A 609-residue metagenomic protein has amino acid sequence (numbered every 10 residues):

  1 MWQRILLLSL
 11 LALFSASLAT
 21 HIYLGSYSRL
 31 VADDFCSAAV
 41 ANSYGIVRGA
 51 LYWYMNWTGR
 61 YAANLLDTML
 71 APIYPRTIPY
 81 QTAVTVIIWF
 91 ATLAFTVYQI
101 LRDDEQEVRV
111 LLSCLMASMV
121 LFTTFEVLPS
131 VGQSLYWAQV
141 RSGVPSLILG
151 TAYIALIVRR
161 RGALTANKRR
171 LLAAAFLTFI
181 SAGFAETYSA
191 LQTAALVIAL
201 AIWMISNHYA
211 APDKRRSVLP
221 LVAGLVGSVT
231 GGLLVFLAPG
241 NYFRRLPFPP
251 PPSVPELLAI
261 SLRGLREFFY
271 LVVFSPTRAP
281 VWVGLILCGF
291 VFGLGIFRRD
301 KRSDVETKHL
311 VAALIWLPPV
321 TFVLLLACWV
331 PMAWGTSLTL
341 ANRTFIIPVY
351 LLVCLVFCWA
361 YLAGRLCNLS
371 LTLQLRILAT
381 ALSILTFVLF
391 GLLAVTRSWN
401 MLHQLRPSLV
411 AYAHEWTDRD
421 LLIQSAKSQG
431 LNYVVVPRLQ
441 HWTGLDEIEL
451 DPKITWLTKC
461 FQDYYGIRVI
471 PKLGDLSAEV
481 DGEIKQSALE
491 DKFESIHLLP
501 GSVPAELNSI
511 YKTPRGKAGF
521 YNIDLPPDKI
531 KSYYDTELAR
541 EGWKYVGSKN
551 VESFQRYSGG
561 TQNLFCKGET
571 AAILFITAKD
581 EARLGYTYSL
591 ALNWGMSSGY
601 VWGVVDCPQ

Functional and structural regions predicted by a protein language model:
Q3-W57, D67, A71-S113, D213 (+2 more regions): Intrinsically disordered, polar/acidic, low-complexity terminal segments
L6-T20, L115-L121, A175-F176, A223-S228: Alpha-helical transmembrane segments
I22-T85, W137, F179, G183-T344: Transmembrane catalytic cores of multi-pass membrane glycosyltransferases and polysaccharide-assembly enzymes
D33, R60, R109-V158, F184-A185 (+1 more regions): Membrane-interface micro-motifs in multi-pass membrane enzymes
A91-F95, A152-R159, A195-M204, L287-G295 (+1 more regions): Transmembrane alpha-helices and membrane-interface helical segments of multi-pass integral membrane enzymes
L156-I180: Short hydrophobic alpha-helices at membrane interfaces in multi-pass membrane enzymes
V311-A379, F390-W399: Transmembrane helical hairpin unit
S477-Q609: An acidic-aromatic pocket/loop used at catalytic or ligand-binding sites
